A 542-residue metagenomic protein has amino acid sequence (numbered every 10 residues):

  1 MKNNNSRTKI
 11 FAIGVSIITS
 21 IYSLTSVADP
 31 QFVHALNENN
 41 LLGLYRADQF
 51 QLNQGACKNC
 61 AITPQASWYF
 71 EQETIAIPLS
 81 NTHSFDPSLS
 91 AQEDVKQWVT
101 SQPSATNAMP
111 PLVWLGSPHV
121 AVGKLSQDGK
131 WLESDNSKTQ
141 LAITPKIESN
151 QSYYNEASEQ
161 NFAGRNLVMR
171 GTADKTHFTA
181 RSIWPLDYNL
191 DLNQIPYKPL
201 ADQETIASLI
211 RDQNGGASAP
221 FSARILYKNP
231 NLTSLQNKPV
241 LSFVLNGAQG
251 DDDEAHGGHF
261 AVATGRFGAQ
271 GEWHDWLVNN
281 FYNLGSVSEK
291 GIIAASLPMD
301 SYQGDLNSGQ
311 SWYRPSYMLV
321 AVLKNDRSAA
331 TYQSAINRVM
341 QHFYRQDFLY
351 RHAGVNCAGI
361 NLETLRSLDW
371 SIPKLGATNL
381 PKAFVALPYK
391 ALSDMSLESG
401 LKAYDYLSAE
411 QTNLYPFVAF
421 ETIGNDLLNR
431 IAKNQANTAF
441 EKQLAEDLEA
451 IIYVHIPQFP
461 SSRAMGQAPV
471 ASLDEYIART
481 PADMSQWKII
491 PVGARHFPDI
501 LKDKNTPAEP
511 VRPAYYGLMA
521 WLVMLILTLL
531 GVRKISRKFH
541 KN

Functional and structural regions predicted by a protein language model:
N3-A12: Bacterial N-terminal signal peptides that target proteins for export
A12-Y22: Bacterial N-terminal signal peptides
L24-P220, Q341-I535, F539: Activation targets extended, charge/polar-rich intrinsically disordered C-terminal tails
K198, Y227-S316, Q458-L522: Glycine-rich catalytic cores of cysteine/serine-nucleophile enzymes that process amide/ester linkages in cell-envelope
G215-Y227, P315-S334: An acidic intrinsically disordered interaction segment
L232-P239, R327-M340: Active-site-adjacent bridging/hinge elements
A248-D252, Y317-D326, F343-H352: Second-shell loop/turn segments in exported
R266-G271, S328-T331, R366-K374: Secondary-structure boundary elements
